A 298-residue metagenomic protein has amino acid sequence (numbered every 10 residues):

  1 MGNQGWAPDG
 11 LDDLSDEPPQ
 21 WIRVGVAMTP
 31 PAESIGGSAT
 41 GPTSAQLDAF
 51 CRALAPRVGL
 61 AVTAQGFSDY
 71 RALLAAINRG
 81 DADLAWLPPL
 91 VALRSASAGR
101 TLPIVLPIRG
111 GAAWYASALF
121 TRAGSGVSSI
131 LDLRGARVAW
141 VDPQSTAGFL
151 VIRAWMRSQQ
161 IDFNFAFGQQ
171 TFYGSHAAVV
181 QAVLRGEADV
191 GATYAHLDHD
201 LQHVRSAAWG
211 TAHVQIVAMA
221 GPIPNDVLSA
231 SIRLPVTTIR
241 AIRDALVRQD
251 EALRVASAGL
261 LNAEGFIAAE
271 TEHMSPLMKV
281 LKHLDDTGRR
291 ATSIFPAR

Functional and structural regions predicted by a protein language model:
M1-G80, R254-R298: N-terminal hydrophobic or amphipathic helices and topogenic motifs
P19-R23, A27-T29, G110-T121, S206-R243 (+2 more regions): Periplasmic-binding protein-like
T29, L90-V91, R122-G124, P143 (+2 more regions): Solvent-exposed coil/turn segments that connect beta secondary-structure elements in extracytoplasmic/periplasmic
R71-A85, A98, L131, S175-H196: Short helices/loops that flank or line small-molecule/ion binding pockets
R94-F120: Glycine/small-residue-rich loop that forms an oxyanion/phosphate-binding "nest" at active or ligand-binding sites
T121-D142: Flexible hinge/capping segments at coil-to-helix
R137-A139, P143-T237: Pocket-lining segment of extracytoplasmic ligand-binding domains
